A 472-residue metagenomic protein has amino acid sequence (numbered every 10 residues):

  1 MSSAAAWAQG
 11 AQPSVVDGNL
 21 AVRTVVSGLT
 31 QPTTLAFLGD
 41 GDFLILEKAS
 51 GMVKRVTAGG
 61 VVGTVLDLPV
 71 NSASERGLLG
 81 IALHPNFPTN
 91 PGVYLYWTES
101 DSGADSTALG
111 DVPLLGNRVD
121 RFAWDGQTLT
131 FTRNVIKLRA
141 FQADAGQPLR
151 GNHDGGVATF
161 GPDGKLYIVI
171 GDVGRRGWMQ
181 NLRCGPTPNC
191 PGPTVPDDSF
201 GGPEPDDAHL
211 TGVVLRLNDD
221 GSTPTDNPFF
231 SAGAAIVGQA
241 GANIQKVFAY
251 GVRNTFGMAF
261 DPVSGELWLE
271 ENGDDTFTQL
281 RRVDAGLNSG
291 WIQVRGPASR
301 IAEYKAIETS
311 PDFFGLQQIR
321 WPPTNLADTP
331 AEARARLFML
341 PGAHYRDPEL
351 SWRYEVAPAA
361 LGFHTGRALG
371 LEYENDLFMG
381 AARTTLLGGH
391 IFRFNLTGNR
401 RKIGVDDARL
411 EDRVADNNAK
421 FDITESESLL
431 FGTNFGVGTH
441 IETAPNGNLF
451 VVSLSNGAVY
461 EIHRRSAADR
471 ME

Functional and structural regions predicted by a protein language model:
S3-A5: N-terminal signal peptide c-region/cleavage motif recognized by signal peptidases
W7-W178, L182-R183, G257-F260, G265-T276 (+2 more regions): Acidic, Gly/Ser/Thr-rich repeat motifs that build Ca2+-stabilized beta-propeller blades
G10-V15, R76-L78, N86-P88, S100-D101 (+5 more regions): Beta-propeller domain segments
F431, H440: Short, flexible active-site recognition loops that position polar ligands and cofactors
